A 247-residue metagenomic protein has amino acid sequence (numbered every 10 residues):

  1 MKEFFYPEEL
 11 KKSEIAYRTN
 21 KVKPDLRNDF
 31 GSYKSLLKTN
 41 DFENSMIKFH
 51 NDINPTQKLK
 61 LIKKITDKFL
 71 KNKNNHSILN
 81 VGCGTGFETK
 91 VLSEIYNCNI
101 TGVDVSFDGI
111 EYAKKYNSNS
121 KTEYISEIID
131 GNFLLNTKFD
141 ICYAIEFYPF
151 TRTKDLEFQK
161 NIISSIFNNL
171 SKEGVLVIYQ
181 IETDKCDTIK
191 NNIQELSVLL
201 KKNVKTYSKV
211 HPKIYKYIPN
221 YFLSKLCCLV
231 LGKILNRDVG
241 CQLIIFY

Functional and structural regions predicted by a protein language model:
K2-L70: Conserved class I S-adenosyl-L-methionine
T85-Y96: Conserved SAM-binding loop of SAM-dependent methyltransferases across substrates and taxa, primarily the Class I
S106: Conserved SAM/SAH-binding beta-strand->alpha-helix loop
A113-K114: Conserved SAM-binding loop
N119-D130: Conserved SAM-binding strand-loop segment of SAM-dependent methyltransferases
Y143: A conserved beta-strand element that flanks and buttresses the S-adenosyl-L-methionine
F158-K172: A short glycine-rich, Lys/Arg-flanked "PGG" loop and its adjoining helix->strand segment in the class I
E173-Q180: Conserved beta-strand signature within the Rossmann-like core of class I S-adenosyl-L-methionine
